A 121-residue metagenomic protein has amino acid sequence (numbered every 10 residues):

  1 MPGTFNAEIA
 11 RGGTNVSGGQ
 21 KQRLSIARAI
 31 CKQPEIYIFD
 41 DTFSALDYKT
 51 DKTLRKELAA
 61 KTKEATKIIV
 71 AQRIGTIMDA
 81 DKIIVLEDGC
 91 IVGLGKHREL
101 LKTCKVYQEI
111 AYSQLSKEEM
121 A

Functional and structural regions predicted by a protein language model:
M1-G3, K56, A60, M78-A121: C-terminal portion of ABC ATPase nucleotide-binding domains
M1-L24, T42, L46-K49, S116-A121: ABC-fold ATPase nucleotide-binding domain signature/coupling loops
L24, I30-C31: Hydrophobic/aromatic position at a conserved helix-loop-beta junction within ABC-family ATPase nucleotide-binding
I26-A27, A71: Short alpha-helix in the ABC ATPase nucleotide-binding domain helical subdomain, immediately C-terminal to the LSGGQ
C31-E35, E64: A short, proline-enriched helix->beta-strand linker immediately N-terminal to the Walker B motif in ABC-type P-loop
Y37-D40: Catalytic Walker B motif of ABC-type/P-loop ATPase nucleotide-binding domains
Y48-E57: Conserved D-loop/post-Walker B switch-helix segment of ABC ATPase nucleotide-binding domains
A60-A71, I77: Conserved catalytic loops of ABC-family nucleotide-binding domains
